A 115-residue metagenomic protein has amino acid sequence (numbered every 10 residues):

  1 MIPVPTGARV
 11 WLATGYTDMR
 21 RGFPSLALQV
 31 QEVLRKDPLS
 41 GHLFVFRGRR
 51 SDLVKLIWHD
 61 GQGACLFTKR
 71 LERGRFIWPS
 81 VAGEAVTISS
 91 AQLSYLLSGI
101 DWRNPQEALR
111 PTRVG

Functional and structural regions predicted by a protein language model:
M1-G115: Polybasic/polar functional segments that serve as interface/processing modules
